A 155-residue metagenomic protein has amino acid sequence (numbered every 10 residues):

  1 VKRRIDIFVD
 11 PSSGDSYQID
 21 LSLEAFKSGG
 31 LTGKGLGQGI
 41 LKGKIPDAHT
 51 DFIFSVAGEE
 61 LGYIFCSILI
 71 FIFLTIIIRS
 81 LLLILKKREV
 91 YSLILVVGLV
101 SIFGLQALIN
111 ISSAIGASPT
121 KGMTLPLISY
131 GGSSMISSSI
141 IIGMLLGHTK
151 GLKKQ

Functional and structural regions predicted by a protein language model:
V1-S67, V90-Y91: Hydrophobic, glycine- and aromatic-enriched re-entrant/interface helices and adjoining loop segments
G33, I64-F71, F103-S112: Hydrophobic alpha-helical segments of membrane proteins
E60-S80: Hydrophobic alpha-helical transmembrane segments
S67-I68, L95-V96, I136: Hydrophobic alpha-helical transmembrane segments
F71-I78, G98, I102, S139 (+1 more regions): Alpha-helical transmembrane segments
L74-L85, L145-K153: Structural signal for the C-terminal ends of transmembrane alpha-helices and the immediately following loop
L82-G122, I128: Loop-to-helix entry and N-terminal half of a specific, functionally important transmembrane alpha helix in multi-pass
L108-Q155: A juxtamembrane structural motif centered on a specific transmembrane helix
